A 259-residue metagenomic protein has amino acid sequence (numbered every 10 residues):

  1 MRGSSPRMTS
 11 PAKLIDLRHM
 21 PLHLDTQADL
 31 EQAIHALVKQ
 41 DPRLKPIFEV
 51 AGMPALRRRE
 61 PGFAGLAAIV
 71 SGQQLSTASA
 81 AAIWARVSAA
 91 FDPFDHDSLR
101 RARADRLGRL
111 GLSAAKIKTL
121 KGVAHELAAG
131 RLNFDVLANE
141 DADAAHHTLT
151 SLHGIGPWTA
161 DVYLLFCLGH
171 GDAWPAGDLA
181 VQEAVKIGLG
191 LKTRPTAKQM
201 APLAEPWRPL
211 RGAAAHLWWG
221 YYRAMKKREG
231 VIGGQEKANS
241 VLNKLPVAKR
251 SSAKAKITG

Functional and structural regions predicted by a protein language model:
R2, T9-G62, R223-G259: Intrinsically disordered, low-complexity, charged terminal extensions of DNA damage-control enzymes
E31, P61-G65, R101, D143-H146: Alpha-helical scaffolds flanking conserved acidic
D41, K45, A64, A68 (+1 more regions): Short amphipathic alpha-helical segments
R59-Q74: Alpha-helical scaffold segments that form or flank carboxylate-/histidine-based iron centers
Q74, A78-V87: Conserved alpha-helical segments that form or flank metal/cofactor-binding pockets of metalloenzymes
V87-G259: Catalytic cores of DNA base-excision repair glycosylases
